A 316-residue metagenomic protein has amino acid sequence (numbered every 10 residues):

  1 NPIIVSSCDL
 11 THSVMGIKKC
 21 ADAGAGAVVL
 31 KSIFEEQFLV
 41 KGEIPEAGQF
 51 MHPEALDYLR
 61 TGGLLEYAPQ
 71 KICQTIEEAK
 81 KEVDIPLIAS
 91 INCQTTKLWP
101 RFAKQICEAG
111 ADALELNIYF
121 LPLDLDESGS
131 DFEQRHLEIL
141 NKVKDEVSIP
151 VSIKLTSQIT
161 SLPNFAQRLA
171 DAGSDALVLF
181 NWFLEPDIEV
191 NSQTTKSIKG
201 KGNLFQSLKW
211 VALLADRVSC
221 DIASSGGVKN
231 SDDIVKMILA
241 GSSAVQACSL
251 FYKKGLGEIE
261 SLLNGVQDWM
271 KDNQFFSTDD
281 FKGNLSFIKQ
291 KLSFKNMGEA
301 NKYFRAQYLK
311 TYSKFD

Functional and structural regions predicted by a protein language model:
N1-I4, L59-G62, P150-V151: Short, basic, glycine/proline-bearing loop/turn elements
C8, V14-A47, Q70-I88, N92-S224 (+3 more regions): Alpha/beta enzyme core
L10-T11, Y252: Short, glycine-/Ser/Thr-/acidic-enriched flexible segments
I44-G62: Active-site gating loops and adjacent loop-to-helix segments of metal-dependent hydrolytic enzymes
S242, S249, V266-M270: Short leucine-rich amphipathic alpha-helical surface patches
Q246-L250, K254: Helical hairpin unit composed of two closely spaced alpha helices linked by a short loop
K254-G257, S261-N273, D279-D316: C-terminal extensions of enzymes
